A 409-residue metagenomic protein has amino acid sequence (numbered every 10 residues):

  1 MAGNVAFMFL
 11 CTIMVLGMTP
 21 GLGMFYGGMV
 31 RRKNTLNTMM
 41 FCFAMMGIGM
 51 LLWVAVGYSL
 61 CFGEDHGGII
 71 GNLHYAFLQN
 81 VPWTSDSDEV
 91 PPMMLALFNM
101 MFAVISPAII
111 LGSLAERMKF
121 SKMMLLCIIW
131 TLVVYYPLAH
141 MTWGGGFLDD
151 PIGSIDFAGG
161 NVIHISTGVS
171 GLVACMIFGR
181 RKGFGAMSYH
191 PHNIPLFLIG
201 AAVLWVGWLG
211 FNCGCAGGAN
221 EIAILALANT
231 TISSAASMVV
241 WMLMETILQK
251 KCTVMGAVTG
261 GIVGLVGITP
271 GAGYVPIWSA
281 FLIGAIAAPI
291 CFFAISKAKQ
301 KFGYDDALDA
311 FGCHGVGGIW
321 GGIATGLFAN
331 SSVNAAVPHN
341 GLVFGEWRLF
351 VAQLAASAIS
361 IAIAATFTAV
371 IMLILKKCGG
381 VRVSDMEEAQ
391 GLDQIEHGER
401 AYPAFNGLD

Functional and structural regions predicted by a protein language model:
M1-D409: Glycine- and aromatic-enriched membrane alpha-helices
